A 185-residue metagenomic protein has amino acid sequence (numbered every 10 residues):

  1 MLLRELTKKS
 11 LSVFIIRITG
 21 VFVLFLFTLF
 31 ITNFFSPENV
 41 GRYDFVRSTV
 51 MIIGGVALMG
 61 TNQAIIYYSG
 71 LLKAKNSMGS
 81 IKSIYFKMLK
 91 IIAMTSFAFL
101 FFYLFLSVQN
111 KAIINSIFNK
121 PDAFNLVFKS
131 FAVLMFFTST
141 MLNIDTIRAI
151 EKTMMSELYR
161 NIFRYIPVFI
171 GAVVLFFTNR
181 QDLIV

Functional and structural regions predicted by a protein language model:
L3-L11, F128, M155: Alpha-helical membrane-protein architecture signal
E5-I66, L100, L104, V133 (+1 more regions): Signature of the first transmembrane helix
T7, D44, S77-M94: Interfacial transmembrane-helix starts/ends
T19, I91-V185: Hydrophobic transmembrane helix module of multi-pass membrane transport proteins
F35, S69-K73, I117: Hydrophobic residues in alpha-helical segments
S36-N39, A74, K152: A helix-boundary/kink motif common to multi-pass secondary transporters, especially Major Facilitator Superfamily
G54, L58, A74-M78, I144 (+2 more regions): Short, flexible helix-adjacent loops and helix caps
M59-A74, A149: Helix-loop junctions and terminal segments of transmembrane helices in multi-pass membrane transport/translocation
